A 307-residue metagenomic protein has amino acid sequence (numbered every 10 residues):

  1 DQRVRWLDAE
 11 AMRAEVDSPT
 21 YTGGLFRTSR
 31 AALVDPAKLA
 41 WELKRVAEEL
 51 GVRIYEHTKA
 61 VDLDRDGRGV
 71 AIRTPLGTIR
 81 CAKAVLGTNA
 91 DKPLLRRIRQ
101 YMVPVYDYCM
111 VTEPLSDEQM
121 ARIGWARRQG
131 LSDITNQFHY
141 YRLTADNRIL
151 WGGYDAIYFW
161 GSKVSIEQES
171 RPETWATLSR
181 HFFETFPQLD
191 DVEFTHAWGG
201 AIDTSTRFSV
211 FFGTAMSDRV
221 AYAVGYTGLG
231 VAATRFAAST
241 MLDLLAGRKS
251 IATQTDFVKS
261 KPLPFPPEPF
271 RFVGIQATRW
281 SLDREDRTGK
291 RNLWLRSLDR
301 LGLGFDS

Functional and structural regions predicted by a protein language model:
D1-A9: Dinucleotide-binding Rossmann-like beta1-alpha1 core, especially the glycine-rich loop that anchors the ADP
W6, M216-A221, T227-S307: C-terminal lid/capping helical subdomain adjacent to the catalytic/cofactor pocket in oxidative enzymes
D8, E56-T58, H196: Short loop/edge segments at beta-strand edges and connector loops that shape dinucleotide/nucleotide cofactor-binding
A11-P19: Flexible hinge/switch segments at interdomain interfaces of large molecular machines
P19-K83: Helical element adjacent to the flavin cofactor pocket in flavoenzyme catalytic cores
T28-S29, A197, V224-L229: Active-site nucleophile and cofactor-binding loops and adjacent substrate-binding regions of central metabolic enzymes
K38, E42, T177, A232-T240: Short amphipathic alpha-helical face segments that pack within enzyme cores and frequently flank/anchor catalytic
A60-D62, R68, T74, T78-E118 (+2 more regions): Active-site substrate-recognition segment that forms the wall of the catalytic cavity or substrate channel
